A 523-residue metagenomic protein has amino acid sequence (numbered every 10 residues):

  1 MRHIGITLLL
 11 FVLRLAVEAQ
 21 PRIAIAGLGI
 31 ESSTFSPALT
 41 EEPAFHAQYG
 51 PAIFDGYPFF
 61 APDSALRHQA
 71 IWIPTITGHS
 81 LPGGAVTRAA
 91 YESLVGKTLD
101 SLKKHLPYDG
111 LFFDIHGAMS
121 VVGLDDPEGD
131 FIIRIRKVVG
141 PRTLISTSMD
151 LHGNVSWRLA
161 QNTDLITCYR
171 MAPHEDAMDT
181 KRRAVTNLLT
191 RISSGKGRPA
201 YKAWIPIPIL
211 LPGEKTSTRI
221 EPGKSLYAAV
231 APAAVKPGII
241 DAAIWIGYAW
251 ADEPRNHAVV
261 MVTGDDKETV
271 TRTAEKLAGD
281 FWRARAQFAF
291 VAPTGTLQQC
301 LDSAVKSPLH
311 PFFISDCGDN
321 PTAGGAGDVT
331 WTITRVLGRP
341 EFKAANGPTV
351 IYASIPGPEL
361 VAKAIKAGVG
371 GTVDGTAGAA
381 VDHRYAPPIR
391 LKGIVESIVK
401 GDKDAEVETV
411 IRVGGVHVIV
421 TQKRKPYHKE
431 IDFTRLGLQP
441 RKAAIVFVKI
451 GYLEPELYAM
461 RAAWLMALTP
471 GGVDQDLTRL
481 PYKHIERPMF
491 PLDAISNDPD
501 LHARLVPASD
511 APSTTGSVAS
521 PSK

Functional and structural regions predicted by a protein language model:
M1-I4: Positively charged n-region of N-terminal signal peptides that target proteins for export
L9-E18: Hydrophobic h-region of N-terminal signal peptides that target proteins for export in Gram-negative bacteria
Q20, D100-L111, C300-F312: Glycine-rich phosphate/diphosphate-binding loops that line cofactor/substrate pockets in enzymes
Q20-S101, H257: N-terminal glycine-rich anion-binding loop in soluble enzyme alpha/beta folds
A24, L28-E31, F35, F45-H46 (+5 more regions): Active-site histidine-anchored catalytic micro-motif
P74, G96, W282, D404-P521: Extended hydrophobic packing segments that form well-structured cores
I192-G223: Internal, active-site/partner-interface "lid" segment
E214-G415, I419-K423: Hard-cation-handling environments
